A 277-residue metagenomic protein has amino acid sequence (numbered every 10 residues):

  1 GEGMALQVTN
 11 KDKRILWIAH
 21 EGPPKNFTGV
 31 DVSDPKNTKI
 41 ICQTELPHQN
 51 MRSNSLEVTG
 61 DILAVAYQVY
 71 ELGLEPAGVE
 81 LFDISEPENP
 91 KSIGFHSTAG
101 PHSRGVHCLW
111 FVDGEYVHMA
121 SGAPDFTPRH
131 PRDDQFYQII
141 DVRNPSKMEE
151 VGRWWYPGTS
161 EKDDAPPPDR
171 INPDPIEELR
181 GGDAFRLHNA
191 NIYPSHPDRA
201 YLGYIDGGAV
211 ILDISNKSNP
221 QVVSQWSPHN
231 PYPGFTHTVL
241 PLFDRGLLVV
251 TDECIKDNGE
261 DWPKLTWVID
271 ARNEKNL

Functional and structural regions predicted by a protein language model:
G1-L277: Feature marking well-ordered beta-strand scaffolds used for ligand recognition
